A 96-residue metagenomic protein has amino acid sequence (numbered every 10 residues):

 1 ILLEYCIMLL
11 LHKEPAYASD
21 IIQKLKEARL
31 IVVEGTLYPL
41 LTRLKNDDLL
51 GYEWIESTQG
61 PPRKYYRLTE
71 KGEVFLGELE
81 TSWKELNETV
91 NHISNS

Functional and structural regions predicted by a protein language model:
I1-T36: N-terminal helix-turn-helix DNA-binding core of bacterial DNA-binding proteins
L9, T42, G77: A cross-family signal for key residues in well-ordered alpha-helices that form functional helical elements
L30, I55-S57: Short polar/acidic secondary-structure junctions
L37-P39, R43-L44: Basic amphipathic alpha-helical segments that dock to polyanions
D48: Glycine-centered, phosphate/nucleic-acid-interacting loop/turn motifs that mediate DNA/RNA or nucleotide
Y52: Short beta-strand "wing" residues that participate in macromolecule-binding interfaces
T58, P62-E80: Basic, amphipathic "hinge/linker" alpha-helix immediately C-terminal to the N-terminal HTH DNA-binding motif
V74-S96: Amphipathic alpha-helical dimerization/coiled-coil segments that flank or bridge DNA-binding/regulatory modules
